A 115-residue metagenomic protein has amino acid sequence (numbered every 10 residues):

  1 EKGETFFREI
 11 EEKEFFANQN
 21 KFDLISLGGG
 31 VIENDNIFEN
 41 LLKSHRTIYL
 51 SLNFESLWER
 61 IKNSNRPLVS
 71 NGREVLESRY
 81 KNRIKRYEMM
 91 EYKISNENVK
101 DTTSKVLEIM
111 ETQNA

Functional and structural regions predicted by a protein language model:
E1-E39: ATP-dependent small-molecule kinase phosphotransfer cores that center on conserved nucleotide phosphate-binding segments
K13-E14, N36-I37, V75, N82 (+1 more regions): Short acidic active-site motifs
K21-F22, S44-H45, M90-E91: Short, well-ordered alpha-helix to beta-strand connector turns
G28-I32, N53-E55, V99: Short glycine-rich anion-binding loops that position phosphate/pyrophosphate groups of nucleotides and phosphorylated
N36-E39, E59-N63, V106-E108: Short amphipathic alpha-helical segments
S44-R86: A glycine- and Lys/Arg-enriched "phosphate-lid" helix/loop adjacent to the NTP-binding pocket of small-molecule kinases
I84-A115: NTP-dependent small-molecule kinase module
